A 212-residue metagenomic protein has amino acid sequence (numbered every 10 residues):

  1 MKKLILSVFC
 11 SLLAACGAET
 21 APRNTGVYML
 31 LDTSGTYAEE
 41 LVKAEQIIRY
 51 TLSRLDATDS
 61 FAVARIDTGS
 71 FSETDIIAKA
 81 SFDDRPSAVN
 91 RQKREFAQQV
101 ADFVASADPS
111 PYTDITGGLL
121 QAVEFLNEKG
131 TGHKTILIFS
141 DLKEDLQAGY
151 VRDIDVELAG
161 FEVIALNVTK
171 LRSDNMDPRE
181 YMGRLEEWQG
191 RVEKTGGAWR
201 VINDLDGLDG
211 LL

Functional and structural regions predicted by a protein language model:
L12-A15: C-terminal motif of bacterial Sec signal peptides marking the signal peptidase cleavage site
G17-T20: Bacterial signal peptide processing site
R23-D84, T135-L137, L205-D209: Von Willebrand factor
T25, A107-G160: Exposed acidic/Ser/Thr-rich ligand/metal-binding surfaces
Y37-E40, F71-D75, E144-Y150, R172-M176 (+1 more regions): Extracytoplasmic/secreted cell-surface and envelope-processing proteins
F82-H133, T169-R172: Von Willebrand factor
K143-E187: VWA/integrin I-like adhesion module and closely mimicked acidic/polar interface patches used
P178-L212: Von Willebrand factor A/integrin I-like adhesion domains
